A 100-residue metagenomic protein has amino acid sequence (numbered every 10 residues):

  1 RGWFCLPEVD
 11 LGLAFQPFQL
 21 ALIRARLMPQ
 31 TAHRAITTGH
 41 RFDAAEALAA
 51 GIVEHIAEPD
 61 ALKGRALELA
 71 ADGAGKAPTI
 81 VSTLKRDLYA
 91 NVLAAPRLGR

Functional and structural regions predicted by a protein language model:
R1-A35: CoA-thioester-processing core
G2, D10-L11, L48-G99: C-terminal long alpha-helix characteristic of the crotonase
Q16, D43, H55: Short, electropositive, low-hydrophobicity segments enriched in small/polar residues
F18, L27-Q30, F42, A61-G64 (+1 more regions): Generic recognition of short, well-ordered alpha-helical interface segments
A35-I36, D87: Helix-loop "lid/cap" segments that line or gate small-molecule binding pockets
G39-E46: Acidic, divalent-metal-coordinating active-site segment for phosphoryl/phosphodiester hydrolysis, typified by short
